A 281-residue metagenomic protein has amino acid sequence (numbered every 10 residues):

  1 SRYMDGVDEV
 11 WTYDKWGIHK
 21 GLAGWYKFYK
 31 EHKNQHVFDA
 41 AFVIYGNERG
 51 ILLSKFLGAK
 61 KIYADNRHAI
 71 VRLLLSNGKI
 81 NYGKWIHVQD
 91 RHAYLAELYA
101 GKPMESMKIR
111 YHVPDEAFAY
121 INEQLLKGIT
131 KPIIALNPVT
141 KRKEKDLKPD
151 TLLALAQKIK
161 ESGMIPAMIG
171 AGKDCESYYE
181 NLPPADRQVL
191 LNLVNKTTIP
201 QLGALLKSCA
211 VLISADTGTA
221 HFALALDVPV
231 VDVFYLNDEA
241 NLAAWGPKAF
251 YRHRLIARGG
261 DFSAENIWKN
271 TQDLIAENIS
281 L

Functional and structural regions predicted by a protein language model:
S1-L281: Catalytic machinery of carbohydrate-active enzymes, primarily nucleotide-sugar-dependent glycosyltransferases
